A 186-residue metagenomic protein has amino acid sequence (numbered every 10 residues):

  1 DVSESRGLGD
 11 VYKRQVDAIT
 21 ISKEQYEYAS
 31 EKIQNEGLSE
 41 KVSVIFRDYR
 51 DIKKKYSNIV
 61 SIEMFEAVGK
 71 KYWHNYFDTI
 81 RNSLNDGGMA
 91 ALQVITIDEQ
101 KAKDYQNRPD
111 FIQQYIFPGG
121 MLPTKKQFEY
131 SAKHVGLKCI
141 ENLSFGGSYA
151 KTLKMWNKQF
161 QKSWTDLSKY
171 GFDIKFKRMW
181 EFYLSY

Functional and structural regions predicted by a protein language model:
D1-Y12: Single conserved hydrophobic/aromatic residue that forms the stacking wall/gate of nucleotide- or nucleobase-binding
Q15-T20: Conserved SAM-binding motif I beta-strand of class I
A29-S30: Conserved SAM-binding loop
E36-Y49: Conserved SAM-binding strand-loop segment of SAM-dependent methyltransferases
R50-I59: A short acidic, Gly/Pro-enriched loop at the edge of an enzyme's catalytic core that lines a small-molecule cofactor
H74-G87: A short glycine-rich, Lys/Arg-flanked "PGG" loop and its adjoining helix->strand segment in the class I
G87-I95: Conserved beta-strand signature within the Rossmann-like core of class I S-adenosyl-L-methionine
T96-Y186: Substrate-binding/catalytic lobe of Class I Rossmann-like enzymes that use SAM or dcSAM, i.e., the mid-to-C-terminal
